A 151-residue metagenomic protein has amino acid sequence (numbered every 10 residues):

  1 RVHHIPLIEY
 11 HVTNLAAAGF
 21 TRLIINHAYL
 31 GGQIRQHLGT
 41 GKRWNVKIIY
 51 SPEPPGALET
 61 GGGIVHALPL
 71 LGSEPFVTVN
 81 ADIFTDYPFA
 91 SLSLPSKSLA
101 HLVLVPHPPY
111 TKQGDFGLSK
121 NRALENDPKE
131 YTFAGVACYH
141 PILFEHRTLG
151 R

Functional and structural regions predicted by a protein language model:
R1, G117, C138-H140: Short, well-ordered beta-strand micro-motif
R1-G32: N-terminal glycine-rich phosphate-binding loop and ensuing alpha1 helix
I5, Y10, E74, Y87 (+1 more regions): Structural detector for helix-capping/boundary residues
G19, Y50-P52, P128-T132: Short glycine-enriched loop/turn motifs at secondary-structure junctions
R35-Q36, T40-K120: Conserved beta-loop-beta/alpha segment of the NTase-like Rossmann-fold superfamily that binds/positions NTPs
P108, A123-V136: A recurrent flexible, glycine/aromatic-enriched loop bordering the glycosyltransferase active site that acts as
A134-E145: Conserved nucleotide-sugar donor-binding and metal-coordinating catalytic region shared by glycosyltransferases
H146-R151: Donor nucleotide-sugar recognition loop
